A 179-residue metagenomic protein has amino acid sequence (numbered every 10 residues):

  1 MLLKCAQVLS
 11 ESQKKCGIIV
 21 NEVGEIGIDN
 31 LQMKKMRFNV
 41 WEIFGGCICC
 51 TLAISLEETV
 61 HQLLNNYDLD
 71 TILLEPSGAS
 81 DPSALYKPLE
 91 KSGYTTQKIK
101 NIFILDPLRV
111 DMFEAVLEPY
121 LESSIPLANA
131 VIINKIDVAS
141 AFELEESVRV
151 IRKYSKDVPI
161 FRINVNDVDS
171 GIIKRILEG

Functional and structural regions predicted by a protein language model:
M1-F113: Nucleotide-state-sensitive switch-loop elements of NTP-binding domains
Q7-S10, P126, R152, L177: Alpha-helix boundary recognition
K14, E114-E118, S170: Short, structured coil/loop segments at alpha-helix boundaries
N21-V23, I136, V165: Short, ordered loop/turn segments at secondary-structure junctions
N66, D137-A139, D167: Short, exposed beta-strand "edge-strand" segments with a Pro/Gly-rich flavor and a Y/T-containing core
T71-R162: Phosphate/Mg2+-binding loops and adjacent switch elements in nucleotide/diphosphate-handling enzyme cores
Y154, V158-G179: Long, charged, low-complexity intrinsically disordered regions
